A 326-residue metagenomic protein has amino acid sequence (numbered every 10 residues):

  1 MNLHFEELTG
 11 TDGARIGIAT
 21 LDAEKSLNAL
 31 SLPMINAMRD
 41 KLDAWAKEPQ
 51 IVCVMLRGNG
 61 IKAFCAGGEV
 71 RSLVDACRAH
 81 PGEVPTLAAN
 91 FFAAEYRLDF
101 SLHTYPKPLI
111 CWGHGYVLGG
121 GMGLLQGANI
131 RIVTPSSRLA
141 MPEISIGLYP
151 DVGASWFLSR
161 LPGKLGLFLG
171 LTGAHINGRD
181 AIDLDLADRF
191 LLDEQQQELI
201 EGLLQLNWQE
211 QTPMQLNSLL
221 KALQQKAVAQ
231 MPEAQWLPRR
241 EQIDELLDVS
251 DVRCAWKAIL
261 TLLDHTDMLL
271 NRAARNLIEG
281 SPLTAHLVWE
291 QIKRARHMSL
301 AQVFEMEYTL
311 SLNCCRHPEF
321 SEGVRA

Functional and structural regions predicted by a protein language model:
M1-R57: Conserved CoA-thioester-binding segment of acyl-CoA-metabolizing enzymes
L56, E69, L124-L125, D180-A181 (+1 more regions): Hydrophobic/aromatic residues within transmembrane alpha-helices of multi-pass small-molecule transporters
G58-R97, G147: Glycine- (often His-adjacent) and acidic-residue-rich active-site loop that binds/positions the CoA thioester
L102-I146, F168-L169, G173-A174, G178: Glycine-rich beta-to-alpha active-site loop
A128-P150, D185-I200: Gly/Pro- and small hydrophobic-enriched strand-loop and loop-to-helix capping segments that sit at the rims
G153-M214: Contiguous mid-protein beta-loop-alpha structural module that forms a pocket-lining wall or clamp of enzyme active
L192-L277: Amphipathic alpha-helical blocks and their helix-capping loop/short-beta junctions
A255-R272, L277-A326: Long, low-complexity C-terminal extensions of enzymes
